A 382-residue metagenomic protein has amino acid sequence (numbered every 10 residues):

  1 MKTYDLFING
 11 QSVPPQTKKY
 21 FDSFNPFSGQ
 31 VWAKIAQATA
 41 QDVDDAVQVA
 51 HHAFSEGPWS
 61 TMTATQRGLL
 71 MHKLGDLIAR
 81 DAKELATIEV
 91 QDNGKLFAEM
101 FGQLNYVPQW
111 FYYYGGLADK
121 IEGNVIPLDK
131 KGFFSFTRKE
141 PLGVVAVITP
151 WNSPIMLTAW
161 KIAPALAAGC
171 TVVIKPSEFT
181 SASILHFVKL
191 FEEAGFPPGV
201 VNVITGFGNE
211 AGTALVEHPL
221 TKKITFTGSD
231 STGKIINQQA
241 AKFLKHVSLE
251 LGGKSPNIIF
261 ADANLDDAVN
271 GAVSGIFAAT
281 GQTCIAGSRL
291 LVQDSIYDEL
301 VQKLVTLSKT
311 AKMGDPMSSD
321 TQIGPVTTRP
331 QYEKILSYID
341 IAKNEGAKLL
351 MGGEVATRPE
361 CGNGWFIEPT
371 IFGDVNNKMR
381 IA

Functional and structural regions predicted by a protein language model:
M1-I35, Q66-L69, K73, I121-I148 (+3 more regions): Terminal low-complexity tails and localization/encapsulation signals of metabolic enzymes
G29, R67, E89, F111 (+7 more regions): Residue-level signal for inorganic ion chemistry
W32-I121: Glycine-rich loop-to-alpha-helix module at the N-terminal edge of alpha/beta enzyme cores
T65, I88-L96, I126-K131, G252 (+1 more regions): Short linear capping/connector segments at secondary-structure termini
G68, H72-G75, A79, F101 (+6 more regions): Short amphipathic alpha-helical segments with heptad-repeat character
K73-L77, D81-E84, H186, L190-F196 (+5 more regions): Generic non-transmembrane alpha-helical segments
G123-D267: Rossmann-like NAD(P) dinucleotide-binding subdomain of oxidoreductase/dehydrogenase enzymes
S231-N376, R380: ALDH superfamily catalytic-core signature
